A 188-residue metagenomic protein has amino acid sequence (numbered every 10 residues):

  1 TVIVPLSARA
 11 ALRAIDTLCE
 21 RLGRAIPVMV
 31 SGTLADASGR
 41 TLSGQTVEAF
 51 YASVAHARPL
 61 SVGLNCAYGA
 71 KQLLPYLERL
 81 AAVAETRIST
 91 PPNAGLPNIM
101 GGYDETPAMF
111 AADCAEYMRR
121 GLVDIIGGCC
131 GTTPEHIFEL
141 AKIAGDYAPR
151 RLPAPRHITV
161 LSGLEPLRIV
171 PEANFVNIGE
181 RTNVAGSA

Functional and structural regions predicted by a protein language model:
T1-A188: Domain-level signal for soluble alpha/beta catalytic cores
